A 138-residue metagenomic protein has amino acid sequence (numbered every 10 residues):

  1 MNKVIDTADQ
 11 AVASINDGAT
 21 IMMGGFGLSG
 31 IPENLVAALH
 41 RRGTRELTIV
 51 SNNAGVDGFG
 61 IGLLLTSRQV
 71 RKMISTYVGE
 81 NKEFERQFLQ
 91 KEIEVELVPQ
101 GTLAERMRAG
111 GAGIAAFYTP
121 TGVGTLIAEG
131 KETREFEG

Functional and structural regions predicted by a protein language model:
M1-G138: Conserved alpha/beta enzyme-core scaffold
